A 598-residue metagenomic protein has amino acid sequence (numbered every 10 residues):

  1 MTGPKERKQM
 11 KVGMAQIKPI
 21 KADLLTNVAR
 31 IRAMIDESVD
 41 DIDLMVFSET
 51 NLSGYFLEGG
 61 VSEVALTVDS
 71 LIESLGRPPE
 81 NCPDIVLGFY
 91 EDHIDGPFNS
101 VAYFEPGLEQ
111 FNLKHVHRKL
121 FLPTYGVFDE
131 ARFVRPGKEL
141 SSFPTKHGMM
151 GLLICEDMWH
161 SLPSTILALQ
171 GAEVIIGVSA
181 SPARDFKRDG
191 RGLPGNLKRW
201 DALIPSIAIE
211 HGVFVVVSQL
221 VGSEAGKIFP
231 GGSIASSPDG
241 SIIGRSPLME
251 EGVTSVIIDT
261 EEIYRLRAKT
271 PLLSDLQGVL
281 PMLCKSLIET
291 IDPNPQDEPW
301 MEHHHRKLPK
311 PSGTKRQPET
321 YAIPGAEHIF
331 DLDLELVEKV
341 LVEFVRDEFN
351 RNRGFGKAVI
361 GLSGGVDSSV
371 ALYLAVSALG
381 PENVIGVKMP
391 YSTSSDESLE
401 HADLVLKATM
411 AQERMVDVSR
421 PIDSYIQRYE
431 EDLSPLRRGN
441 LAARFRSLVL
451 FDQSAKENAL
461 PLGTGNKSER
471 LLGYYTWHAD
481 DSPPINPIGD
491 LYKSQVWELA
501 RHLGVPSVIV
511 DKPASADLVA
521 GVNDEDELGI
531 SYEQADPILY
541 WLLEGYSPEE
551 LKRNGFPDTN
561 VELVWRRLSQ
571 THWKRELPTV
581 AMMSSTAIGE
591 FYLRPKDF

Functional and structural regions predicted by a protein language model:
T2-L44, T50, L57-G59, T314-I323 (+1 more regions): N-terminal glycine-/serine-/threonine-rich phosphate-binding loop
V12, N27, D36-L66, V86-L87 (+4 more regions): Active-site beta-strand/loop signature of hydrolases that rely on acidic residues for catalysis
V68-L87, W159-V253: CN hydrolase (nitrilase-like) catalytic-core segments centered on the catalytic cysteine and neighboring Lys/Glu
V68-S70, H93-L203, K269-L272: Active-site catalytic loop in hydrolytic enzyme cores
L87-F89, N99-F104, S141, S233-A235 (+1 more regions): Short beta-strand scaffold segments in enzyme catalytic cores
V213-Y321: C-terminal beta-strand edge segments of enzyme domains
P238, V279-I360, V370-F598: ATP/NTP-dependent adenylation/nucleotidyl-transfer catalytic domains that generate, transfer, or process NMP-activated
